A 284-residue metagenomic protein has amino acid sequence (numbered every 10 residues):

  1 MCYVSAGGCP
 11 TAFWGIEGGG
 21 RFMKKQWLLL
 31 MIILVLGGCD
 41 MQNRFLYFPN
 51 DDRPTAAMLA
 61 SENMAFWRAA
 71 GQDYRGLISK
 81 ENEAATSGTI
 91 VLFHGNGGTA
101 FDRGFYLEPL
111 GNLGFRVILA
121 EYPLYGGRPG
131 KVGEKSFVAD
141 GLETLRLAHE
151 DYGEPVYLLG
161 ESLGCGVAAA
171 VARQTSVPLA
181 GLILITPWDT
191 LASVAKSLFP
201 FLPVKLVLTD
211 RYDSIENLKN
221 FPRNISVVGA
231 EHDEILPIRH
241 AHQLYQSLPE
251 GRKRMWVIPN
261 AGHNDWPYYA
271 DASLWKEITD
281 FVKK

Functional and structural regions predicted by a protein language model:
L36-R68, R75-L77: An N-terminal hydrophobic leader/cap segment in hydrolases
Y74-L147: Membrane-embedded segments
Y106, S214, R223, P237-Q246: Short alpha-helix in the alpha/beta-hydrolase fold that links the catalytic acid
G160-G164, A168: Gly/Ala-rich beta-loop-alpha elbow adjacent to hydrolase catalytic centers
I183-S193, D210-S214: Active-site nucleophile loop of the alpha/beta-hydrolase fold
F221, V227-G229, D233: Short beta-strand/loop motif that positions the catalytic acidic residue of the alpha/beta-hydrolase fold
H232-L236, N264-D265: Acidic catalytic loop of the alpha/beta-hydrolase fold
H242-Q243, E250-K284: C-terminal catalytic histidine-bearing segment of alpha/beta-hydrolase fold enzymes
